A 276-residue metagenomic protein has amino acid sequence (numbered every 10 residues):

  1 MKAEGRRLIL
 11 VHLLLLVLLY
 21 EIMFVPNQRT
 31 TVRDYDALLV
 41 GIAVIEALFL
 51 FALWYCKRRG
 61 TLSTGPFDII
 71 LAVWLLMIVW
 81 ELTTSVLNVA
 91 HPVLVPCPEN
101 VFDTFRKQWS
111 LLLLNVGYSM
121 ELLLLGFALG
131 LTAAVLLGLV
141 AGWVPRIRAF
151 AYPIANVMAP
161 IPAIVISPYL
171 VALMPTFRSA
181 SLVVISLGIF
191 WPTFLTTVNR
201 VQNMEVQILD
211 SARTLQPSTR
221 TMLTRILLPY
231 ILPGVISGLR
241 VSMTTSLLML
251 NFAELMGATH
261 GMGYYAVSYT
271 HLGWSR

Functional and structural regions predicted by a protein language model:
M1-F67: Transmembrane alpha-helices
N27-D36, W54-C56, L82-L129: Periplasmic/extracellular loop-to-transmembrane helix junction in inner-membrane transport proteins
L53-R59, L125-A155: Transmembrane-helix boundary motif in ABC transporter permease subunits
I70, W74-L82, L124, A128-L136 (+2 more regions): Generic alpha-helical transmembrane segments of integral inner-membrane proteins, especially permease/transport modules
A155-P192, N199-R200: Generic hydrophobic transmembrane alpha-helix motif, especially the helices
V183, L187, R220-A253: Transmembrane alpha-helices
Q202-R213, R220-R225: Intracellular coupling helices
T270-S275: Conserved small/polar residues in nucleotide/adenosyl-binding loops
